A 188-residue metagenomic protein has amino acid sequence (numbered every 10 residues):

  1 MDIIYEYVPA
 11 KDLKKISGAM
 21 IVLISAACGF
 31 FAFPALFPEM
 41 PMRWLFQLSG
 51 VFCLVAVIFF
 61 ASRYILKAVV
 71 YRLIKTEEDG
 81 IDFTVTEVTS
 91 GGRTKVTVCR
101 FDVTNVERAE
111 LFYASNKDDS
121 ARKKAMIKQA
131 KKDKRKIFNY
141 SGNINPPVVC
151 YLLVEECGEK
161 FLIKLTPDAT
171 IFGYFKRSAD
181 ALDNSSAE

Functional and structural regions predicted by a protein language model:
M1-A27: N-terminal membrane-targeting/pre-transmembrane regions
V22-F31, V51-I58: Hydrophobic core of alpha-helical transmembrane segments in multi-pass integral membrane proteins
C28, R93-K95, L162, G173: Short acidic, gly/pro-rich beta-turn/loop elements at beta-sheet edges and active-site/ligand-binding grooves
A32-L54: Hydrophobic alpha-helical transmembrane segments
I58-R100: Conserved beta-hairpin
T76, V88, T104-V106, E156-C157 (+1 more regions): Generic structural motif
T86-K132: Phosphoinositide-binding peripheral membrane targeting modules
K123-E188: A membrane-cytosol interface segment of integral membrane proteins
